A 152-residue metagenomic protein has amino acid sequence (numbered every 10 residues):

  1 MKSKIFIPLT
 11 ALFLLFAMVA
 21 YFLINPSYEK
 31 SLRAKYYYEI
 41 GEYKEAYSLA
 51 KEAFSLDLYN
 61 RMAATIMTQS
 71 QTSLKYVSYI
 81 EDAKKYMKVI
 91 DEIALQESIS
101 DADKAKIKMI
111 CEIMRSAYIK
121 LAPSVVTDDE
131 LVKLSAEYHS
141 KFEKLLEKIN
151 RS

Functional and structural regions predicted by a protein language model:
K4-L23: Hydrophobic membrane-insertion alpha-helices, especially the h-region of bacterial N-terminal signal peptides
I24-Y38: Alpha-helical tetratricopeptide repeat
E52-A53: Canonical positions in the second alpha-helix
Q69-Q96, F142-S152: Alpha-helical linker/edge segments of TPR/alpha-solenoid repeat scaffolds and analogous pre-/post-domain helices
